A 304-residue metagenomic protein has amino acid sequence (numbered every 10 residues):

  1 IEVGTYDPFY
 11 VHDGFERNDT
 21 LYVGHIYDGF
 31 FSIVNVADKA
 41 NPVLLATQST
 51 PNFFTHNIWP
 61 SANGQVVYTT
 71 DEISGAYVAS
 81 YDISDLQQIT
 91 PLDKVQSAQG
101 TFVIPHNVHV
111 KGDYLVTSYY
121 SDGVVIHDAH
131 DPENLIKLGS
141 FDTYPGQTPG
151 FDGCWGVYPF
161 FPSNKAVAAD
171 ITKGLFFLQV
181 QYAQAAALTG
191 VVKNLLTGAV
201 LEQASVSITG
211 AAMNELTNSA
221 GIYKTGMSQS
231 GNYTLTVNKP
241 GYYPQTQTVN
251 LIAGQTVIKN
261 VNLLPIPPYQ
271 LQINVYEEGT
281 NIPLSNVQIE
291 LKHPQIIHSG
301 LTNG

Functional and structural regions predicted by a protein language model:
I1-L196: Feature marking well-ordered beta-strand scaffolds used for ligand recognition
V110, A183, L216-N218, G226-S230 (+3 more regions): Surface-exposed coil/turn segments at beta-strand junctions on protein surfaces, enriched
L188-N194, V261, L271-E277: A short, amphipathic beta-strand motif
T197-E202, I208-S228, P283, H293-G304: Short, acidic Ser/Thr/Gly-rich low-complexity loop/linker segments typical of extracellular and cell-surface proteins
S205-S207, T236, Q288-E290: Beta-strand signatures of extracellular beta-sandwich domains
S230-G241: A short, solvent-exposed beta-strand micro-motif common in secreted/extracellular proteins
G231-Y233, V257, Y269: Exposed beta-strand face motif in extracellular beta-rich ectodomains
P240-K259: Structured interaction patches on ligand/partner-binding surfaces of diverse proteins
